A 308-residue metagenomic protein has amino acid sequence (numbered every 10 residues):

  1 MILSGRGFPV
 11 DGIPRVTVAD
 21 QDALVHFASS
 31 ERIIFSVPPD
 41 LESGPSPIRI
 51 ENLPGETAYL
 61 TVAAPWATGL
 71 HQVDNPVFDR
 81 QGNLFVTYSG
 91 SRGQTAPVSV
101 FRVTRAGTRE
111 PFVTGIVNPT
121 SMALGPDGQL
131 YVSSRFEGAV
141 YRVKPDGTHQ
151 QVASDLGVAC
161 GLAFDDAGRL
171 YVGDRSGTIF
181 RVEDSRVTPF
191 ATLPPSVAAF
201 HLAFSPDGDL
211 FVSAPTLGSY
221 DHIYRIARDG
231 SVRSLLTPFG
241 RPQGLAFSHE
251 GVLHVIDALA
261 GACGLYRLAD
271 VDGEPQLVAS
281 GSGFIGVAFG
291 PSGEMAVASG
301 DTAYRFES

Functional and structural regions predicted by a protein language model:
M1-F85, P97, F211: Ser/Thr/Pro-rich low-complexity tracts
P9, L41, G90-Q94, E137-G138 (+4 more regions): Short glycine/acidic-enriched loop and turn motifs that connect beta-strands
V18-D20, N52-P54, D184-S185, G230 (+1 more regions): Residue-level detection of beta-strand-connecting loop/turn positions
G69-G82, T87-G90, A96-V98, G115-Q129 (+6 more regions): Beta-rich, blade/repeat-based domains predominating in secreted/periplasmic proteins but also intracellular
S99-F101, A123, Y141, F180 (+3 more regions): Conserved hydrophobic/aromatic positions in well-ordered beta-strands
V103-T108, V143-T148, V182-R186, I226-S231 (+2 more regions): Short loop/turn segments that connect beta-strands within beta-propeller blades
T104, R135, K144, D174-R175 (+3 more regions): Structural signature of WD-repeat beta-propellers
E110-T114, Q150-S154, T188-T192, R233-T237 (+1 more regions): Beta-propeller fold detector
